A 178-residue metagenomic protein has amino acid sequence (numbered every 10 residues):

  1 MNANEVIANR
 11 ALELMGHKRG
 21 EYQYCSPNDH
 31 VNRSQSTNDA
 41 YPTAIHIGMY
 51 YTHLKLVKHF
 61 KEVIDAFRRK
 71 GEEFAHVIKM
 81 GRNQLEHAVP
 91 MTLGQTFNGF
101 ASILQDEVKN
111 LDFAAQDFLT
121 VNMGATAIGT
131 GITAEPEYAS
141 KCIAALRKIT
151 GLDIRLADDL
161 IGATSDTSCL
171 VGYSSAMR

Functional and structural regions predicted by a protein language model:
M1-R178: Conserved, well-structured ligand/cofactor-binding cores
